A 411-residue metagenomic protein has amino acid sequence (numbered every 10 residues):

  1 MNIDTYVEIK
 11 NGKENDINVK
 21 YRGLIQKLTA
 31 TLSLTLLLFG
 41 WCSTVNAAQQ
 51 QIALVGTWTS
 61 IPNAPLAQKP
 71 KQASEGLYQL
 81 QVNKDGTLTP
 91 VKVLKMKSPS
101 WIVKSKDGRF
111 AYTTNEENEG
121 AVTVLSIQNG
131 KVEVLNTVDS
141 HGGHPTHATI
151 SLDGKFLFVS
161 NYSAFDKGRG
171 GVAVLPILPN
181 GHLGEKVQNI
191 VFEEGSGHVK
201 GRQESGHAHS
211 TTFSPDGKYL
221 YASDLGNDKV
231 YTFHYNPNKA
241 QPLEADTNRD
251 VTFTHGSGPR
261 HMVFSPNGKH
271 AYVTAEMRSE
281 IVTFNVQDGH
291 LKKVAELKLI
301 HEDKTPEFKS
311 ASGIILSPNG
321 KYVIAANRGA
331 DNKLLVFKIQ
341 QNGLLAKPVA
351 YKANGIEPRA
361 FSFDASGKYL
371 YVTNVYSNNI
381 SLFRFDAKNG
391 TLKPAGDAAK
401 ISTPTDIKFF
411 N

Functional and structural regions predicted by a protein language model:
Q51-K71, Y162-A164: Short, conserved, GDST-rich strand-edge loop motifs in beta-rich repeat architectures
N63, M96-K106, G142-L152, A164 (+5 more regions): Beta-rich, blade/repeat-based domains predominating in secreted/periplasmic proteins but also intracellular
Q68-S74, E116-G120, F165-G170, L225-G226 (+3 more regions): Short, solvent-exposed loop/turn segments at conserved positions within beta-propeller repeat blades
Q81-D85, L125-G130, L175-L183, H234-P242 (+3 more regions): Short loop/turn segments immediately following beta-strands, especially the blade-tip and inter-blade linker loops
T89-I150: Blade-loop segments of beta-propeller domains
T89-L94, E133-V138, S196-G201, T247-T252 (+3 more regions): A short beta-strand motif characteristic of beta-propeller blades
E133-H209: Asp-box/WD-like beta-propeller blade repeats and closely related beta-sheet repeat scaffolds
